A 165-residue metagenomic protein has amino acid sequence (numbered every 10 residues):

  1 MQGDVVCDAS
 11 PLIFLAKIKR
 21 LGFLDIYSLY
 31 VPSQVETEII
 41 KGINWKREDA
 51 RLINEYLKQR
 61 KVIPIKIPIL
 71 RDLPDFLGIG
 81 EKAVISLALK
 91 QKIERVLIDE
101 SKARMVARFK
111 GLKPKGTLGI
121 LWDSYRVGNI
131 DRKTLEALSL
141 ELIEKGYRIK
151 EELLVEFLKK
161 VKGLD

Functional and structural regions predicted by a protein language model:
Q2-E94, S101, L112, E152-L153 (+1 more regions): Active-site-proximal, substrate-binding regions of enzyme catalytic domains and RNA-binding/basic surfaces
V35, W45, L57, R104-D165: Acidic, PIN/NYN-like endoribonuclease modules and their adjacent C-terminal/linker elements
